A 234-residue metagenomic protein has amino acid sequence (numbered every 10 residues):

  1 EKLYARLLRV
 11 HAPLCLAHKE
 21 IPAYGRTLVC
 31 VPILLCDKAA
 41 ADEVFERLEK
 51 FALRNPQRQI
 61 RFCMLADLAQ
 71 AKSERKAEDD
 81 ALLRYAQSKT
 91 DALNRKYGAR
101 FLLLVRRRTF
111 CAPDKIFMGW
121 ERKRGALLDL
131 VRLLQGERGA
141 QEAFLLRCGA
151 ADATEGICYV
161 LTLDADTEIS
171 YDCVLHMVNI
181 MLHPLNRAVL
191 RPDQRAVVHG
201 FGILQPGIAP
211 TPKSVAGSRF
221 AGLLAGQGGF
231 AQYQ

Functional and structural regions predicted by a protein language model:
E1-R9: Transmembrane alpha-helices and immediately adjacent membrane-cytoplasm interface residues in multi-pass integral
A12-Q234: Internal catalytic domains of large membrane-associated glycosyltransferases
